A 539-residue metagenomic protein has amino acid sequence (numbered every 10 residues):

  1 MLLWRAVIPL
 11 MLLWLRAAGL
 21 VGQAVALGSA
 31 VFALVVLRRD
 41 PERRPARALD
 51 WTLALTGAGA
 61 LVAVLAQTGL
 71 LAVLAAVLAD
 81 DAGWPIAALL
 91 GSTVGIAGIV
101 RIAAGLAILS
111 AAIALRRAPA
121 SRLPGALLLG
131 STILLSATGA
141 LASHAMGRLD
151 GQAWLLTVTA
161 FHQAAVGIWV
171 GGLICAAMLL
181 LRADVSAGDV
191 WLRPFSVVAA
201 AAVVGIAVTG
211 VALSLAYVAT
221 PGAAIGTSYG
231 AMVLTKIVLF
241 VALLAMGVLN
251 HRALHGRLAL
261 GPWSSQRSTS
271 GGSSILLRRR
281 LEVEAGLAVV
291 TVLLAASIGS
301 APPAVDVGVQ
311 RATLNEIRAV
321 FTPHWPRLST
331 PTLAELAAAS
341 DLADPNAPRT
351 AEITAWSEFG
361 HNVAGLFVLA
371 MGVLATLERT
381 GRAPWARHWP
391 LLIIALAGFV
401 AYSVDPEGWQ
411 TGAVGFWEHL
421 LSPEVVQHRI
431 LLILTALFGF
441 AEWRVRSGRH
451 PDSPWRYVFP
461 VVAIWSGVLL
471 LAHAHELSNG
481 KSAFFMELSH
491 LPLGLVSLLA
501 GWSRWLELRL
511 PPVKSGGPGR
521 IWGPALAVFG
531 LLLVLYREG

Functional and structural regions predicted by a protein language model:
L2-A355, L377-H388, F440-G448, W502 (+2 more regions): Polytopic transmembrane helical bundles with strong interfacial aromatic enrichment
H324-F359, A364-T380, W385-Q427, L431-G439 (+3 more regions): Polytopic alpha-helical membrane-helix bundles and their juxtamembrane interface segments in multi-pass membrane
